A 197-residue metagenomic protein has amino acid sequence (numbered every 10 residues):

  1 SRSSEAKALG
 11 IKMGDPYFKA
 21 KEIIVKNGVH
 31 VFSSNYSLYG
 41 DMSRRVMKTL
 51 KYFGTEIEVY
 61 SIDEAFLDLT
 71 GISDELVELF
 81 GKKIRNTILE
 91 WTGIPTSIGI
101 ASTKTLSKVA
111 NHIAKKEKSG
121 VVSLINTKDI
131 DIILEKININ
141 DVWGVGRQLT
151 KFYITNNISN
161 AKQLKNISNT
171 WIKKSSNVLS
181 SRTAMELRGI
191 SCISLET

Functional and structural regions predicted by a protein language model:
S1-I62, F66, L187: Residues that scaffold, gate, or flank divalent-cation-dependent active/transport sites
R45, T49-F53, K83-T92, F152 (+2 more regions): Generic non-transmembrane alpha-helical segments
L67-I72: Short beta-strand-to-loop capping motifs
L76-N140: Long, highly charged, low-complexity intrinsically disordered interaction regions that mediate electrostatic DNA/RNA
D141, L149-T197: DNA-contacting surface of Y-family translesion DNA polymerases
